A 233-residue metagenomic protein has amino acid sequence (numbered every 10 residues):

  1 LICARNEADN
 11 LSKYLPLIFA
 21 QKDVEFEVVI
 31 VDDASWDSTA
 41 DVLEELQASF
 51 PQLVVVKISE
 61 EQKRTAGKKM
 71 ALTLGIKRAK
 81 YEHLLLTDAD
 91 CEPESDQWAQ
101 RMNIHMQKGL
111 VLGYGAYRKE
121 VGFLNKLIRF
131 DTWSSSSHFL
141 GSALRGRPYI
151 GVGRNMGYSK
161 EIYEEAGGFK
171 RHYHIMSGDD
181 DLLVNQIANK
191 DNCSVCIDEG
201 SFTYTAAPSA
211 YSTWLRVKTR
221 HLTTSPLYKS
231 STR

Functional and structural regions predicted by a protein language model:
C3, E25-A34, V56-I58: Short beta-strand/loop segment that forms part of the nucleotide-sugar
D9-K13, D37-L46, D96: Acidic helix N-cap motif at the loop->helix transition within catalytic regions of sugar-transfer enzymes
P16-E25: Short, acidic, metal-binding catalytic loop of nucleotide-sugar glycosyltransferases
L17, D32-V42, E60, C91-E92: A conserved acidic beta->alpha catalytic loop
S38, A89-I104: Acidic donor-binding/catalytic loop of UDP-sugar-dependent glycosyltransferases, especially processive GT2
L72, L84: Short aromatic/hydrophobic "clamp" motif used to bind/position activated sugar donors
K80-E82, V152-A166: Conserved nucleotide-sugar donor-binding and metal-coordinating catalytic region shared by glycosyltransferases
L110-S136, E161-E164, G168-T232: Catalytic donor/gating beta->alpha subdomain of glycosyltransferases that bind UDP-sugars
